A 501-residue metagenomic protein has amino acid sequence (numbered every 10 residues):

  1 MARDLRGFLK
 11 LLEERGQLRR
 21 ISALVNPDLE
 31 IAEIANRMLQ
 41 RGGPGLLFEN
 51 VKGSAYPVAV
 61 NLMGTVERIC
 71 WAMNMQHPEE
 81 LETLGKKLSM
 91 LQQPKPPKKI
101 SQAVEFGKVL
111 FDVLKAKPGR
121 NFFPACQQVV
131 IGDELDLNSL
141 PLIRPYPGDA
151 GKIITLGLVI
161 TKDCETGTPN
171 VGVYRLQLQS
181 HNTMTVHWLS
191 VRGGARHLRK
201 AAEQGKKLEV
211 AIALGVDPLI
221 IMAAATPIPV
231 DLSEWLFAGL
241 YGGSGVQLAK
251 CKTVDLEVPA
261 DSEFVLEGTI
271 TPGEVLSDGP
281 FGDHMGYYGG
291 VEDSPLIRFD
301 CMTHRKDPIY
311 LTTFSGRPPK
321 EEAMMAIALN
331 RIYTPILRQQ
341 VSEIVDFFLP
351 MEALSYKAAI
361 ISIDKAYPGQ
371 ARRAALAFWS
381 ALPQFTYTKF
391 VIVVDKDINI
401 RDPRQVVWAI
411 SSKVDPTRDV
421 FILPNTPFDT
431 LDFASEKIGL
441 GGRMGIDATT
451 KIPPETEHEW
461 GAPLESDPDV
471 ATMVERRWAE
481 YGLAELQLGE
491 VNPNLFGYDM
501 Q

Functional and structural regions predicted by a protein language model:
M1-L296, D300-Q501: Extended, highly charged
